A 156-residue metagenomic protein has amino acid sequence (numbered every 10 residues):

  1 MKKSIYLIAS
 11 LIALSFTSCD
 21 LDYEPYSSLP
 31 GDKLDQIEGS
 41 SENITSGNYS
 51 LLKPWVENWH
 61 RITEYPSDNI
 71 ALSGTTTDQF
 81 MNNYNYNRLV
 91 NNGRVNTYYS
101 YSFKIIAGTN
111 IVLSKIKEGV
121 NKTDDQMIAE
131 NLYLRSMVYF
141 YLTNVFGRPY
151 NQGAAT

Functional and structural regions predicted by a protein language model:
K2-A9: Sec-dependent signal peptide recognition, specifically the positively charged N-region followed immediately by
S4, C19-T63: Membrane-proximal, proline-rich intrinsically disordered regions
E57-Y84: N-terminal, post-signal-peptide region of Sec/Tat-exported proteins
Q79-G147: Conserved, well-structured interaction surfaces
V145-T156: Short coil/linker segments at helix-helix boundaries
